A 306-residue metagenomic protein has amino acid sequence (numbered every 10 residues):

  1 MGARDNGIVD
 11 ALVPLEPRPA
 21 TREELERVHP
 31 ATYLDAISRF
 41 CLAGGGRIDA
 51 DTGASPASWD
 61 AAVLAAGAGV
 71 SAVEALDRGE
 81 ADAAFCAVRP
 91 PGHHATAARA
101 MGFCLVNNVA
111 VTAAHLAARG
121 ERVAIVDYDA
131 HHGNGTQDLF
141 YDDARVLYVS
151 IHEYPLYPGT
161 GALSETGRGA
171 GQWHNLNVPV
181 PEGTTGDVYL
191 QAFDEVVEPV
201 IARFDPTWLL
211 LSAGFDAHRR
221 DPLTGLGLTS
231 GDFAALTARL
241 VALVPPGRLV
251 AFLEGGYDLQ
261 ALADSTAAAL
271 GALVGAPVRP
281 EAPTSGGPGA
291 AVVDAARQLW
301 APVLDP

Functional and structural regions predicted by a protein language model:
M1-R27: N-terminal low-complexity, Ser/Thr- and acidic-residue-enriched intrinsically disordered segments
G2-A3, V28, A72, L243: Generic structural signal for bulky hydrophobic/aromatic residues embedded in well-ordered secondary structure
R18-L42: Charged, often glycine-rich, active-site loop that binds/positions anionic groups
A36-P306: A general "terminal functional-core" signal
